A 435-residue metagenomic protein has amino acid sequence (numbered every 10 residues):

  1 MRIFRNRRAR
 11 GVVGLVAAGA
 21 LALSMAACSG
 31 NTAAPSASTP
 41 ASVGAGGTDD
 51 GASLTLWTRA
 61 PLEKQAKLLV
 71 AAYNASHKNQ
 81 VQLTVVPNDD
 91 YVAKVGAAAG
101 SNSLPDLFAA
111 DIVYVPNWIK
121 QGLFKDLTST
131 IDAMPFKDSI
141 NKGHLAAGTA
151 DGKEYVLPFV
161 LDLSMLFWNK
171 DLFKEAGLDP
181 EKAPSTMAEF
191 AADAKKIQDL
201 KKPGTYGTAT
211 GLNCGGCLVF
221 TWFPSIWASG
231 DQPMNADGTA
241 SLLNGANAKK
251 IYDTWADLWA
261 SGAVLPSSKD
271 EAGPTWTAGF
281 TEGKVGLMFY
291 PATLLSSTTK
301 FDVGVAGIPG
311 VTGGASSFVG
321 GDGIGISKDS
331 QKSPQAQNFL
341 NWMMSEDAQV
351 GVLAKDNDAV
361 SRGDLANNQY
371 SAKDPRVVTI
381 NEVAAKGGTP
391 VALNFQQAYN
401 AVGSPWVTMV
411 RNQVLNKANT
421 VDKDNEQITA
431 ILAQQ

Functional and structural regions predicted by a protein language model:
R2-I3, K174, P180, A260 (+1 more regions): Conserved C-terminal helix/tail region of periplasmic/extracytoplasmic solute-binding proteins
R2-N117, D132, F136, P180 (+4 more regions): Conserved N-terminal structural module of periplasmic/extracytoplasmic solute-binding proteins
T48-D50, K125-I140, K182-S185, Y206-N213 (+6 more regions): Short, solvent-exposed loop/beta-turn-alpha elements that line the ligand-binding surface or hinge of extracytoplasmic
I112-L163, L218, A306, A372-P375 (+1 more regions): Hinge/lid segment of periplasmic solute-binding proteins
Y155-F159, S164, A188-A240, V285: Extracytoplasmic/periplasmic solute-binding protein
D193-K195, D237-S268: Glycine-centered hinge/linker elements that transmit conformational signals in sensory and ligand-binding systems
T221, Y252-K332, N338: Extracytoplasmic/periplasmic substrate-binding proteins
A292-D302, V311-T408: C-terminal lobe and pocket-closing loops of periplasmic/extracytoplasmic Venus-flytrap solute-binding proteins
